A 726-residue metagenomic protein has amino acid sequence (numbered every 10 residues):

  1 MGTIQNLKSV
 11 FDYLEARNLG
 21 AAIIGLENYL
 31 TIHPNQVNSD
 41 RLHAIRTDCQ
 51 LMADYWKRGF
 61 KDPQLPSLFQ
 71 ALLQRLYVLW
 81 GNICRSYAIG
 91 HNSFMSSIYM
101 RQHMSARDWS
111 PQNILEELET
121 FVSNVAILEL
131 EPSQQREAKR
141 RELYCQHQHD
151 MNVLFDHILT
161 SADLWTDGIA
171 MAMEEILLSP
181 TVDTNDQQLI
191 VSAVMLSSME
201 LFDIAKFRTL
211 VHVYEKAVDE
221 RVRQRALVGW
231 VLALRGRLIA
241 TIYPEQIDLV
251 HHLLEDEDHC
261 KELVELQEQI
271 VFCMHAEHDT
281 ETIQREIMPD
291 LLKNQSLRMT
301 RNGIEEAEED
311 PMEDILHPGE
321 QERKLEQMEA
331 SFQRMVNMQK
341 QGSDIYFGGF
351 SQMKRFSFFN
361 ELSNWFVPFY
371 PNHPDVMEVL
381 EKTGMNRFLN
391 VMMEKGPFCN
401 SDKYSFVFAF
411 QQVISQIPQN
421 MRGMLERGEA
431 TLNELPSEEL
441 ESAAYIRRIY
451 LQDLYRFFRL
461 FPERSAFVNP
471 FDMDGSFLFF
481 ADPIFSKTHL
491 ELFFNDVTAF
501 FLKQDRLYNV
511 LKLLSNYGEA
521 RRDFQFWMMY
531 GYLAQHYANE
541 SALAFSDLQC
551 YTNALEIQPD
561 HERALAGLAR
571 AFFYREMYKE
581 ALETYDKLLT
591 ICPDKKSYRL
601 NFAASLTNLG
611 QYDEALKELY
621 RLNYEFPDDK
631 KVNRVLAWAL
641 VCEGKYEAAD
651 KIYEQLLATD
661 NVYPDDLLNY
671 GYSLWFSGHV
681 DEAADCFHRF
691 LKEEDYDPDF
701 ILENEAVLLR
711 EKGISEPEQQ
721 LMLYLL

Functional and structural regions predicted by a protein language model:
A16, Q504, Y537-S541, R575 (+3 more regions): Structural motif corresponding to the intra-repeat A-B loop/turn of tetratricopeptide repeats
A22, V510, A544-D547, A581 (+3 more regions): Single-residue signature of alpha-solenoid repeat helices
N35-Q36, D219-R223, L490, D523-F524 (+5 more regions): Residue-level recognition of tetratricopeptide repeat
G229, M529, G567, N601 (+3 more regions): Canonical tetratricopeptide repeat
N364-R570: Alpha-solenoid helical-repeat scaffolds
F526, A564, Y598, V632 (+2 more regions): TPR alpha-solenoid repeat register
